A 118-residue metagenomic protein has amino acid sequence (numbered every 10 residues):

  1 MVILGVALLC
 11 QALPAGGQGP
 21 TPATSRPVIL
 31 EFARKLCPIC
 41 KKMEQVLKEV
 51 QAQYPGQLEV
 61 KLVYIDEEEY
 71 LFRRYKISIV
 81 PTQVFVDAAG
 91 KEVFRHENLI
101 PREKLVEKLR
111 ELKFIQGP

Functional and structural regions predicted by a protein language model:
M1-Q11: Bacterial N-terminal signal peptides
T24-K35: Short active-site neighborhood of thiol/selenol oxidoreductases, capturing the structured segment around
F32, G56-E69: Thiol-based oxidoreductase modules, predominantly thioredoxin-like and allied folds used for disulfide exchange
C37-C40, Q83: The canonical Cys-X-X-Cys-His
K41-Q53: Typically the conserved alpha-helix immediately C-terminal to a functionally engaged Cys/Sec in thioredoxin-like
Y75-V84: Structural micro-motif
D87-P118: Non-catalytic, surface beta->alpha helical segment in thiol-disulfide oxidoreductase systems
